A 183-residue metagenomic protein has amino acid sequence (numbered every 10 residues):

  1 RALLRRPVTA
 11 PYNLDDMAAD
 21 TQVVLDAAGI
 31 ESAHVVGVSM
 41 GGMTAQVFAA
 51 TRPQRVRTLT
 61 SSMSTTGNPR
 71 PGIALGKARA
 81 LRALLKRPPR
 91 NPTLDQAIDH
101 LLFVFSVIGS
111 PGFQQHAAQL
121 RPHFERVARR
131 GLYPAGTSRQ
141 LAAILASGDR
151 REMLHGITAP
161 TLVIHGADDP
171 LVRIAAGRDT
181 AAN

Functional and structural regions predicted by a protein language model:
D15-A33: Conserved acidic catalytic loop of the alpha/beta-hydrolase fold
A33, G37-S39, G166: Conserved alpha/beta-hydrolase "nucleophile elbow" surrounding the catalytic nucleophile
H34, R57-T60, H155: Residue in the alpha/beta-hydrolase core beta-strand immediately N-terminal to the catalytic nucleophile
G42-P53, L59: Short glycine-enriched nucleophile-adjacent loop and the immediately C-terminal alpha-helix near the catalytic center
R57-P92: Flexible "cap/lid" loop of the alpha/beta hydrolase fold
A78-E152, G156-A159, D179: Alpha/beta-hydrolase
I157, V163-H165, D169: Short beta-strand/loop motif that positions the catalytic acidic residue of the alpha/beta-hydrolase fold
P170-A176: Conserved alpha/beta-hydrolase "acid-adjacent" motif
